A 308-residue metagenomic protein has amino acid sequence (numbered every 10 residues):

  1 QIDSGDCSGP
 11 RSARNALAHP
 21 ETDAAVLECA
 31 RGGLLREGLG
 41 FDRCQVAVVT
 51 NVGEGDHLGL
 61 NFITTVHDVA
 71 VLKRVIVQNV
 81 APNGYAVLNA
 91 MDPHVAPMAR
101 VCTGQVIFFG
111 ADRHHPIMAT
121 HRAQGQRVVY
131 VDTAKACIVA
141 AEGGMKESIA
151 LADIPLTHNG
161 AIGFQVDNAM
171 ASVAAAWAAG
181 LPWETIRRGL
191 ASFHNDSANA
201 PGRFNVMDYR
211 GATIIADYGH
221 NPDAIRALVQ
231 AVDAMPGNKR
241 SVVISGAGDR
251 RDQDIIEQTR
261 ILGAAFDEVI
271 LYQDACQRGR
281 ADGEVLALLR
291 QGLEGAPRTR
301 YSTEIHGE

Functional and structural regions predicted by a protein language model:
I2-I117, P222: Flexible active-site lid/hinge loop adjacent to a nucleotide/diphosphate and Mg2+-phosphate binding pocket
C7, H67-V71, Q253-I261, V285-L288: Charged helix-capping and loop-helix junction motifs
D23-A24, E28, V106, P236-S245 (+1 more regions): Short beta-strand/loop segments at the ligand-binding rim of alpha/beta enzyme cores
A86-A90, S241-I244, D267-A275: Short internal beta-strands
G104-T133, L190-F193: Beta-strand->loop->alpha-helix junctions that form or flank phosphate-binding loops in nucleotide-handling enzymes
R127-D153: Acidic-glycine-rich active-site phosphate/pyrophosphate-binding loop
K146-E268: Nucleotide phosphate-binding/pyrophosphate-handling subdomain across enzymes that bind or process nucleotide phosphates
T259-E308: C-terminal helical cap/extension that packs against the catalytic core of soluble nucleotide-cofactor enzymes
